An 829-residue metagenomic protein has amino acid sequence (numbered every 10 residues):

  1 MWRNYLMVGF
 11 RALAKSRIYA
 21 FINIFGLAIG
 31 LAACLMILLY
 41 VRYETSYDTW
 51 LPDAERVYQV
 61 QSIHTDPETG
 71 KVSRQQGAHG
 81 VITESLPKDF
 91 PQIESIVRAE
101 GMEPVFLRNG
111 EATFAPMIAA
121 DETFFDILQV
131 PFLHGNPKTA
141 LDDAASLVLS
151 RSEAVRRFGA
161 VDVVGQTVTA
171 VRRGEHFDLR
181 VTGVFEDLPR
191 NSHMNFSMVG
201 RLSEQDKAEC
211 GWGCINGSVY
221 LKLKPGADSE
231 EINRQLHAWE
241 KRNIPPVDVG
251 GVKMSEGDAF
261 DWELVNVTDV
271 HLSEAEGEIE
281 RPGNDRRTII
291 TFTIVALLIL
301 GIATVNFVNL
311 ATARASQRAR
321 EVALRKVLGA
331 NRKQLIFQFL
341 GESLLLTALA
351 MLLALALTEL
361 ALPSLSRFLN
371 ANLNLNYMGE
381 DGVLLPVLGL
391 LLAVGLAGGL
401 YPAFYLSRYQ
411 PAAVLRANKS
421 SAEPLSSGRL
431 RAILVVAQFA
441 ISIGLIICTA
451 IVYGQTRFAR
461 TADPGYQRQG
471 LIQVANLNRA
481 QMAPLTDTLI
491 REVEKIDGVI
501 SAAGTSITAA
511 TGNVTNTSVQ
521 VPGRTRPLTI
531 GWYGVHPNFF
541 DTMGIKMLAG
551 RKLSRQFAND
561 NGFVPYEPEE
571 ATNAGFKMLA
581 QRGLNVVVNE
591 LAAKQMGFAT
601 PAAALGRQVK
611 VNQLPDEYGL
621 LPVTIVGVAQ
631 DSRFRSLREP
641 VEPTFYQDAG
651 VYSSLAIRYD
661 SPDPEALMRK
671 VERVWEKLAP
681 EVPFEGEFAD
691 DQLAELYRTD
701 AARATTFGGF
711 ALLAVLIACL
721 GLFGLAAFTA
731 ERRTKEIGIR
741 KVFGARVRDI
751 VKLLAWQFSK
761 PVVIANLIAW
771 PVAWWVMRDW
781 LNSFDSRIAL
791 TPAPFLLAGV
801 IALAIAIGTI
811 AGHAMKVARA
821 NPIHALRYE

Functional and structural regions predicted by a protein language model:
M1-F21, G277-R281, L310-F337, G341 (+4 more regions): Alpha-helical transmembrane segments of integral membrane proteins
M1-R11, K15-Y19, L51-P52, K241-A296 (+10 more regions): Membrane-helix entry/capping segments
K15-Y40, N284-R320, A348, R429-Q455 (+3 more regions): Hydrophobic alpha-helical transmembrane segments of multi-pass inner-membrane transport and secretion
S16, A303-T347, G721-S759, H813 (+1 more regions): Interfacial "coupling" helices/loops that link adjacent transmembrane helices in transporter permeases
A32, M36-L39, E263, V267 (+3 more regions): Small-residue-rich transmembrane alpha-helices
R42-T65, P91-Q92, P131, H193-M194 (+6 more regions): Membrane-proximal juxtamembrane linkers immediately C-terminal to transmembrane helices
E44-S46, D53-A115, T123, S152-A160 (+4 more regions): Hydrophobic, regular-secondary-structure patches
D121-N136, A145-N284, D487-T699: Mid-to-C-terminal secondary-structure elements that act as membrane-proximal/extracytoplasmic interface segments
